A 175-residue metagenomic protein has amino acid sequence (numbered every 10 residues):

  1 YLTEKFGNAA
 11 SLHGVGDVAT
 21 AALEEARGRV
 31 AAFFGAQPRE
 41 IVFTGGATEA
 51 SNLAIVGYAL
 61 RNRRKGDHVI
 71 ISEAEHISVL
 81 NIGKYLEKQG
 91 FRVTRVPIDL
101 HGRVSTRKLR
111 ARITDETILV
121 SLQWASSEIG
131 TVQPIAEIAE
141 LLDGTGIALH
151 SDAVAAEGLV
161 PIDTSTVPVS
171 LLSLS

Functional and structural regions predicted by a protein language model:
Y1-S175: Pyridoxal 5′-phosphate
